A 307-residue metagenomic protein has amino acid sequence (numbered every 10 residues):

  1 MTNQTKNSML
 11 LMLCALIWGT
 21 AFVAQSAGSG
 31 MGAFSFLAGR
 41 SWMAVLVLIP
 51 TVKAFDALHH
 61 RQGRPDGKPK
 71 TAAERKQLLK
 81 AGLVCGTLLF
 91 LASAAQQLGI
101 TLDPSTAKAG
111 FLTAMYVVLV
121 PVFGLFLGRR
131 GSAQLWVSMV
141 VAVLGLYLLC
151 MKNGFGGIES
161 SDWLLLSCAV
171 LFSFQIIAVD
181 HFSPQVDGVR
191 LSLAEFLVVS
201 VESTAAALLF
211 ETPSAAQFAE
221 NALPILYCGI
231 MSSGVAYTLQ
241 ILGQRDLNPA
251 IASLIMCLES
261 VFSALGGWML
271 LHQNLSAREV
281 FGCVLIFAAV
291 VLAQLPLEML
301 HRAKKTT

Functional and structural regions predicted by a protein language model:
M1-G39, L48-I49, T87, L91 (+3 more regions): Glycine-/small-residue-enriched transmembrane alpha-helix faces in small-molecule transporters and effluxers
T5-L10, S35-F55, K80, V84 (+3 more regions): Hydrophobic alpha-helical transmembrane segments of multi-pass integral membrane proteins, especially transporters
A15, G39, A109-M115, V179-S200 (+1 more regions): Helix-helix packing/entry segments at the starts of transmembrane helices
G19, V23, G86, F90-A94 (+8 more regions): Hydrophobic/small/kink-forming positions within alpha-helical transmembrane segments of polytopic membrane proteins
A21, F55-L112, L148, G229-L247: Specific transmembrane alpha-helical segments of multi-pass solute transporters/efflux pumps, especially DMT/EamA
G28, F36, R40, G99 (+6 more regions): Hydrophobic/aromatic residues within transmembrane alpha-helices of multi-pass small-molecule transporters
S35-L46, Q97-R129, C168, P249-W268: Specific alpha-helical transmembrane segments that line the substrate/conduction pathway and gating interfaces
L48, G131-M151, S203, C257 (+2 more regions): Hydrophobic transmembrane alpha-helices of multi-pass small-molecule transport proteins
